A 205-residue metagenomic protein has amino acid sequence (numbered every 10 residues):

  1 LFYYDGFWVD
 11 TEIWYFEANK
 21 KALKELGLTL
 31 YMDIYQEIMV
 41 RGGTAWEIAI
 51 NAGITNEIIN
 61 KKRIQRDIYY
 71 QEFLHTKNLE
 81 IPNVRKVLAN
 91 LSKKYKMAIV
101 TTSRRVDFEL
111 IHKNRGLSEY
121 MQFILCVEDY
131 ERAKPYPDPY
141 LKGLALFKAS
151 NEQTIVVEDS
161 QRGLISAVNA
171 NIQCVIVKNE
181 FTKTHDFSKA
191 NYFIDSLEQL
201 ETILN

Functional and structural regions predicted by a protein language model:
L1-R85, K93: N-terminal helical cap/lid subdomain that shapes the substrate entry/recognition surface in HAD-like hydrolases
W8, M97-V100, R132, V156-V157: Conserved SAM-binding loop
W14, Q65, L79-N83, S103 (+3 more regions): Short beta->alpha linker loops
T29, K96-M97, Q173: Residue-level detector of anion-binding/catalytic polar loops
V84-H112, A167: Substrate-recognition element of Asp-dependent hydrolases with the DxDx(T/V) motif
R105, E109-N205: Asp-based, Mg2+/Mn2+-dependent phosphohydrolase catalytic module
